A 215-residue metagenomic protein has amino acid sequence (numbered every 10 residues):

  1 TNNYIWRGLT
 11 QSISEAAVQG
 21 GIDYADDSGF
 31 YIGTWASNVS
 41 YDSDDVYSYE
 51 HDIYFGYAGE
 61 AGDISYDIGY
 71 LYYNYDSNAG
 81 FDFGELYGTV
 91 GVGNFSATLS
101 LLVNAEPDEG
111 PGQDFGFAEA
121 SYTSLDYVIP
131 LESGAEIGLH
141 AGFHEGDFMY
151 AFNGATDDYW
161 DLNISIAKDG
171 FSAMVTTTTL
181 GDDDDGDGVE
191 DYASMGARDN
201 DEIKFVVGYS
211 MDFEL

Functional and structural regions predicted by a protein language model:
T1-S40: Short glycine/proline- and aromatic-enriched beta-strand/turn motifs that initiate or cap beta-hairpins
N2-G8, W35-D44, G62, L71-A79 (+4 more regions): Sequence/structural signature of outer-membrane beta-barrel proteins
S14-A16, G154-T156, D187-G196: Flexible, surface-exposed loop regions and adjacent strand-edge segments of Gram-negative outer-membrane beta-barrel
S14-V18, Y47-H51, I64, G80-L86 (+4 more regions): Residues that define the transmembrane beta-barrel architecture of outer-membrane proteins
G20-D26, I53-G59, Y70, L86-V92 (+3 more regions): Residues on the lipid-exposed face of transmembrane beta-strands in outer-membrane beta-barrel proteins
S28-T34, G62-I68, N94-L99, S133-L139 (+2 more regions): Repeated loop/turn-to-beta-strand initiation elements of outer-membrane beta-barrel proteins
G84-A151: Detector for outer-membrane/organellar transmembrane beta-barrel domains, recognizing the amphipathic beta-strand
G93, I164-S172, T177, A197-L215: Outer-membrane beta-barrel "beta-signal"
